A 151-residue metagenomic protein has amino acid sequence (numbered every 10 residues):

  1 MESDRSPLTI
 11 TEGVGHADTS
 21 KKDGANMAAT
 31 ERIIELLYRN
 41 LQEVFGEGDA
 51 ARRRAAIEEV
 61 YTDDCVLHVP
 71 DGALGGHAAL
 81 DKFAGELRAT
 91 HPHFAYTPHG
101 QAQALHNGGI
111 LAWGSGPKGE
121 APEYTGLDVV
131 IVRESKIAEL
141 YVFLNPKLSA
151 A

Functional and structural regions predicted by a protein language model:
M1-L8: Extreme N-terminal basic, low-complexity initiation segments that serve as generic localization/processing leaders
E12-V14: Short linear segments in intrinsically disordered or otherwise low-structure-confidence regions
K21-G24, A29, R88-A151: A beta-strand edge to alpha-helix "cap/lid" segment located at domain peripheries
A28-V60: Short acidic-aromatic low-complexity motifs
Q42, C65-V66, N145: A broad detector of the eukaryotic-type serine/threonine protein kinase catalytic domain
R53-N107: A solvent-exposed, acidic/Ser-Thr-rich amphipathic alpha-helical stretch
